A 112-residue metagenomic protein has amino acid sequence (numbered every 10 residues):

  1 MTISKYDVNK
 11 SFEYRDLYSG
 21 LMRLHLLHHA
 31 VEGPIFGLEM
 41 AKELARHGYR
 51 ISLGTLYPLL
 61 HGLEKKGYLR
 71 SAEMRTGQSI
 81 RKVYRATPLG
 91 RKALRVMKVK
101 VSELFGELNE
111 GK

Functional and structural regions predicted by a protein language model:
M1-E13: Short, intrinsically disordered or compositionally biased N-terminal tails of bacterial proteins
F12-R15, A72-E73: Short beta-strand/turn micro-motifs at beta-sheet edges
Y14-T55: N-terminal helix-turn-helix DNA-binding core of bacterial DNA-binding proteins
L56-P58, G62-L63: Basic amphipathic alpha-helical segments that dock to polyanions
K66-S79, R85: Beta-hairpin "wing" of winged helix-turn-helix
I80-M97: Basic, amphipathic "hinge/linker" alpha-helix immediately C-terminal to the N-terminal HTH DNA-binding motif
K92-K112: Amphipathic alpha-helical dimerization/coiled-coil segments that flank or bridge DNA-binding/regulatory modules
